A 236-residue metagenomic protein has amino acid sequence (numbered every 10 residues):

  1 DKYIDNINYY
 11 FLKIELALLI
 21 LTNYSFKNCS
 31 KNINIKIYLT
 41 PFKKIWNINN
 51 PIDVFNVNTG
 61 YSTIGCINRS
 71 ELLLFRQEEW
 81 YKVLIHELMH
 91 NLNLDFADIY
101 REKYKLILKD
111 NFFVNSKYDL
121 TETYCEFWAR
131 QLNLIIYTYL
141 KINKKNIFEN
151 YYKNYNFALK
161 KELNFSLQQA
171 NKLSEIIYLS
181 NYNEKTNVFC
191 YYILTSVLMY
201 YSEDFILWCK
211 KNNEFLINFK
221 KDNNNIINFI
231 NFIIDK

Functional and structural regions predicted by a protein language model:
D1-I67, Q77: Auxiliary, metal-adjacent structural segments of Zn-dependent hydrolase domains
F11-I14, K82-I85, E122-E126: Generic preference for well-ordered alpha-helical elements
T22-S25, L92, F96, N133-K144: Eukaryotic basic, amphipathic alpha-helical target segments in cytosolic regions
L39-P41, N93-D98: Residues that form ligand- and interface-recognition hot spots within folded domains
I48-R69, F75-E78, Y104-F189: Metalloprotease/metallohydrolase-associated module, dominated by Zn2+-dependent proteases
K82-D95, A129: Active-site recognition of the HExxH zinc-binding catalytic motif
D98-I99, F113: Acidic, Ser/Thr- and Gly/Pro-rich intrinsically disordered linkers and low-complexity segments that flank or connect
Y152-K236: Pan-zinc metallopeptidase signature
